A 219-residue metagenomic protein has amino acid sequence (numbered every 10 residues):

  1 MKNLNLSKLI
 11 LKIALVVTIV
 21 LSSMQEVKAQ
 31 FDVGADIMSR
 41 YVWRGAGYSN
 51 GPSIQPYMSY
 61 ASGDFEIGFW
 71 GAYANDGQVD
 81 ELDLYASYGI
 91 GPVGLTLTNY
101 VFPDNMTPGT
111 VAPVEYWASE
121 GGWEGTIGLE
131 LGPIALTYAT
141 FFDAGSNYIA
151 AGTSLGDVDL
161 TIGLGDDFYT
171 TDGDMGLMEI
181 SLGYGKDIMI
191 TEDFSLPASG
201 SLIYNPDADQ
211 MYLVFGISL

Functional and structural regions predicted by a protein language model:
M1-D32: Cleavable N-terminal export/targeting peptides
K28-L219: Outer-membrane beta-barrel proteins
